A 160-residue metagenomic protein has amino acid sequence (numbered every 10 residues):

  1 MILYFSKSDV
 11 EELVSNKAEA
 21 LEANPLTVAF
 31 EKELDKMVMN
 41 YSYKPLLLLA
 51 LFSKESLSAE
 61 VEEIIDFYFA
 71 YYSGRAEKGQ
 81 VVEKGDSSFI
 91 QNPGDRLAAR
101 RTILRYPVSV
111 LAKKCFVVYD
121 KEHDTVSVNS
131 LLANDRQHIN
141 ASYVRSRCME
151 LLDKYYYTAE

Functional and structural regions predicted by a protein language model:
I2-E160: Mixed-charge, low-complexity interaction segments
